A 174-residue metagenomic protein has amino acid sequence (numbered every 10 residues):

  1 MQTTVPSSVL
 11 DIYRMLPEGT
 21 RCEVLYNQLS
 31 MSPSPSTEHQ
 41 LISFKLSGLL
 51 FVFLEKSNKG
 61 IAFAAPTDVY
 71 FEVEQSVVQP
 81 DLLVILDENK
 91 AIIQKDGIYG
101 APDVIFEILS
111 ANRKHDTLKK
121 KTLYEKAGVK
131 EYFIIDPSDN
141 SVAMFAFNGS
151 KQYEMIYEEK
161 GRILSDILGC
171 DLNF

Functional and structural regions predicted by a protein language model:
M1-F174: Gly/Pro/Ser/Thr-rich low-complexity, intrinsically disordered segments predominantly at protein N-termini
